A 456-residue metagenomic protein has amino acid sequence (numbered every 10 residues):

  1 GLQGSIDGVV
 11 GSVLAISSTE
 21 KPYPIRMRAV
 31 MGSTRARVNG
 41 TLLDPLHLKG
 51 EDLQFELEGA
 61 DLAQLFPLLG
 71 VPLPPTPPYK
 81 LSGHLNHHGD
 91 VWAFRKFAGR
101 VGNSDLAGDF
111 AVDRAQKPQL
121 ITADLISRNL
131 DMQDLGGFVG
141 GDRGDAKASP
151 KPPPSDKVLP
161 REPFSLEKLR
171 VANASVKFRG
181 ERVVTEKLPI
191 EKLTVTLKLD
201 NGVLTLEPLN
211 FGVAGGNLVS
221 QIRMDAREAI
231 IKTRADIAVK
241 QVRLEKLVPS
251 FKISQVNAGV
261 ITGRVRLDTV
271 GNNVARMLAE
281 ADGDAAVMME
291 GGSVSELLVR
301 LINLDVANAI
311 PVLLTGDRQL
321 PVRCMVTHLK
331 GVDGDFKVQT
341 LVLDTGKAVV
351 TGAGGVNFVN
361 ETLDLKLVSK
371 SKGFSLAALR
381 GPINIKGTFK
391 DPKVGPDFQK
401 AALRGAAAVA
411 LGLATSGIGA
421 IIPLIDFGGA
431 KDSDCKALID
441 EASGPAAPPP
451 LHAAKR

Functional and structural regions predicted by a protein language model:
G1-A15, T19-V30, R37, L68 (+6 more regions): Solvent-exposed beta-strand/coil patches in large extracellular/periplasmic or lumenal scaffold regions
Q64-F66, M132-G136, L244-V248, V294-L298 (+1 more regions): Outer-membrane beta-barrel proteins
F97, D109-A111: A structural feature that tracks compact, well-ordered secondary-structure segments with a strong bias toward
P118-L135, A275-M277: Flexible beta-edge/linker motif
F138-R143: Terminal amphipathic helices with adjacent charged low-complexity linkers/tails
L376-A377, G381-K386: Extended, hydrophilic extramembrane loops/domains of integral membrane proteins
P396-A408: Membrane-penetrating hydrophobic segments
G405-F427: Short hydrophobic membrane-inserting alpha-helices and related fusion/pore-forming segments
